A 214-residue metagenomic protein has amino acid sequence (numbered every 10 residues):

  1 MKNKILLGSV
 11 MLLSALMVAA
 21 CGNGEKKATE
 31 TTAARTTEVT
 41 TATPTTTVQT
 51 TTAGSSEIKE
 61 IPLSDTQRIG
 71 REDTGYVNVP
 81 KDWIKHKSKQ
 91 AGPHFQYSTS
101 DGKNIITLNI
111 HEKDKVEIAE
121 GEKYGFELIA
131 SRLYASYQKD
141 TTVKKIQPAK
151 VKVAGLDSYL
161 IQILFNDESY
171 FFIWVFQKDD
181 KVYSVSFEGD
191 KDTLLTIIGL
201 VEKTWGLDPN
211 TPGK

Functional and structural regions predicted by a protein language model:
I5-L7, A19-T47: Bacterial lipoprotein signal-peptidase II cleavage site
S9-L16: Bacterial N-terminal signal peptides
T37-G75: N-terminal low-complexity, Pro/Thr/Ser-rich intrinsically disordered segments that act as propeptides or flexible
I61-R68, A91-F95, K152-Q162: Short, hydrophobic/aromatic-rich segments at coil-to-beta transitions
G70, D114-K144: Short, solvent-exposed recognition patches
E72-K123: Secretory pathway targeting signatures of secreted, lumenal, and periplasmic proteins
S131-F176: Signature of long, low-cysteine stretches enriched in small and polar/charged residues
Y183-K214: Surface-exposed amphipathic alpha-helical segments
